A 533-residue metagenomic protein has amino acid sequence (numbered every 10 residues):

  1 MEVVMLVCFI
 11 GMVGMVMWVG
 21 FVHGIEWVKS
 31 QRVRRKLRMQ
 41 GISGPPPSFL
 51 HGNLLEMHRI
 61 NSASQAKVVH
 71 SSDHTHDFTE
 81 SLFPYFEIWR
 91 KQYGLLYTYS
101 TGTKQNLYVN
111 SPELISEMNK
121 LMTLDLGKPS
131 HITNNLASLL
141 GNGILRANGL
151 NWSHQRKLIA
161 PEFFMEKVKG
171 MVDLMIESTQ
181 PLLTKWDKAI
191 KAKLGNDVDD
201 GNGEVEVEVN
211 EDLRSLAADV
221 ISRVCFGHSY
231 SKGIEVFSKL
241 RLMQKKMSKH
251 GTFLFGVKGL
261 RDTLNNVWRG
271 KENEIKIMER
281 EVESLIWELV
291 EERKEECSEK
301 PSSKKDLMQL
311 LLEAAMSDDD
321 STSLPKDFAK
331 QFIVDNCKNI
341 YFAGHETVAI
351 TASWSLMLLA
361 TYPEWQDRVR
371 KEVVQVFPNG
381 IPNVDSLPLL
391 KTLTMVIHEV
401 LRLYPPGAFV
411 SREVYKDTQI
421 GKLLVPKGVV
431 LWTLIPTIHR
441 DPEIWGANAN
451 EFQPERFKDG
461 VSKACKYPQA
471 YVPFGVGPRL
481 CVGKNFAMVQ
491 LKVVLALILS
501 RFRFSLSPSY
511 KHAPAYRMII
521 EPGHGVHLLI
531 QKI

Functional and structural regions predicted by a protein language model:
E2, S81, E313, V430 (+2 more regions): C-terminal helix/juxtamembrane-tail motif
E2-L140, L150, H154, I176-P181 (+3 more regions): N-terminal membrane-proximal hinge/A-helix region immediately C-terminal to the signal-anchor transmembrane segment
V3-L6, G127-L139, A147, G170-I350 (+1 more regions): Cytochrome P450 heme-thiolate monooxygenase catalytic core
D73-G94, E281-S284, E288, G380-G421: Conserved cytochrome P450 K-helix E-x-x-R motif and the immediately C-terminal K′/meander segment
P161, K338, A343, G460-L491 (+1 more regions): Cytochrome P450 heme-thiolate "Cys pocket" and heme-binding signature region
S231, P363-W365, L431, K484-E521: Cytochrome P450 heme-binding "Cys pocket" and the immediately downstream C-terminal segment
V348-L359, V494: Short, small-residue alpha-helix embedded
T433-S462: Conserved cytochrome P450 K-helix/beta-meander segment immediately N-terminal to the heme-binding cysteine loop
